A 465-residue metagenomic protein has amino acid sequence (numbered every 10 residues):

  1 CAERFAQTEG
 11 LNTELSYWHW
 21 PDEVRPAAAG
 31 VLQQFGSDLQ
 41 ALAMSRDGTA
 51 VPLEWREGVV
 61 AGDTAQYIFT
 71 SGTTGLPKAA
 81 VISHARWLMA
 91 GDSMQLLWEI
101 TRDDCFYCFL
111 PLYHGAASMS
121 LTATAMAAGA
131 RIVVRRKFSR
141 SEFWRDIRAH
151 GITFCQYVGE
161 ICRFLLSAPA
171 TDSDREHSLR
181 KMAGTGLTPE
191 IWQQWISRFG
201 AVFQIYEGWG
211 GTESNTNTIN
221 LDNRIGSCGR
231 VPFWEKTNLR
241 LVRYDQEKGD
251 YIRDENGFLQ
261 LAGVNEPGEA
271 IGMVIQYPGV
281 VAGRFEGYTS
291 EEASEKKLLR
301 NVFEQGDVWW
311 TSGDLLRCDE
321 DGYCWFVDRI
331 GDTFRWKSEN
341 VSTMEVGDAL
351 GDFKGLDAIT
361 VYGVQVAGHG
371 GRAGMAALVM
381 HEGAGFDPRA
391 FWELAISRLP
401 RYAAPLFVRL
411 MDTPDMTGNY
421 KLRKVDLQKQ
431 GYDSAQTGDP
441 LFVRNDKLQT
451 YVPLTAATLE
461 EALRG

Functional and structural regions predicted by a protein language model:
C1, C155, G272, Q276-A403 (+2 more regions): AMP-binding/adenylate-forming catalytic core of the ANL superfamily
C1-M44, E54, A170: Structural core segment of the AMP-binding/adenylate-forming
W20, G36, M44-F69, L76 (+1 more regions): Conserved pre-ATP/AMP-binding loop-to-beta segment of ANL
W20, L399-L422, D439-L463: AMP-binding/adenylate-forming catalytic domain of the ANL superfamily
A41-A43, A127, W144, A149-Y157 (+3 more regions): Gly/Ser/Thr-rich phosphate-binding loop
T64, T70-T73, F106, L112 (+6 more regions): Conserved S/T- and glycine-rich ATP-binding loop of Class I adenylate-forming
L88-C105, Y113-T153, A168: Conserved AMP-binding/adenylation subdomain of ANL enzymes
R240-I275, G279-R284, A384-P388: Conserved beta-loop-beta connector loops within the AMP-binding
